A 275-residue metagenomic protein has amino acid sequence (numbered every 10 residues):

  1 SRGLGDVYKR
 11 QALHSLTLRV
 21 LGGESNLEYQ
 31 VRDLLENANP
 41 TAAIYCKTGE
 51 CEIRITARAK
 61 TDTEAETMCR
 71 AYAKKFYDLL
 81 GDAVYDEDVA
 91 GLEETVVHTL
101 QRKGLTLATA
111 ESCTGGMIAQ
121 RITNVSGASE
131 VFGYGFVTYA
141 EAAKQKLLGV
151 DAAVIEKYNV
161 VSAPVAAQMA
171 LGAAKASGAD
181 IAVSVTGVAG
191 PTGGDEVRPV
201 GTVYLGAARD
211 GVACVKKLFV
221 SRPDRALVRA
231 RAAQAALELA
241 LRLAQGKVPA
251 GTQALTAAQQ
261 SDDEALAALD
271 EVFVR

Functional and structural regions predicted by a protein language model:
G3-Y8: Short, small-residue-biased leader/transition segments that mark boundaries at the very start of proteins
K9-G22: Short glycine-/aliphatic-rich beta-strand segments at the starts of folded cytosolic domains
Q11-H14, C46-E50: Short Gly/Ser/Thr- and Asp/Glu-enriched loop/turn motifs at secondary-structure junctions
L21-N39: Short amphipathic alpha-helix segments
N39-I44, D180-S184: A short linear hydrophobic-aromatic micro-motif
I44-C46, A57, V203-R209: Short beta-strand elements
K47-A71: Terminal amphipathic helices with adjacent charged low-complexity linkers/tails
E64-R275: Short alpha-helical segments enriched in small residues
